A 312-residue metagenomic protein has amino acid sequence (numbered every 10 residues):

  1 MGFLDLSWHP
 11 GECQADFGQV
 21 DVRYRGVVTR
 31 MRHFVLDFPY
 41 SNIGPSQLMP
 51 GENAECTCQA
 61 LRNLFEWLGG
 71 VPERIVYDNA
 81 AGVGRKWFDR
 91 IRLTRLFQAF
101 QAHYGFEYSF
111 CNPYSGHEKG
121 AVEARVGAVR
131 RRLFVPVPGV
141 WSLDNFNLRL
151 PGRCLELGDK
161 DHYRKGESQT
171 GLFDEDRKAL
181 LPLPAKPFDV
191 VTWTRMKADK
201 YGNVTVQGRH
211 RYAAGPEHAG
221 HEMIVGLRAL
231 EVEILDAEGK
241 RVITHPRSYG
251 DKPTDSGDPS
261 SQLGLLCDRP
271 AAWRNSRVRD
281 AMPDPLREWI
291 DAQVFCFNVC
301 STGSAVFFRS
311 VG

Functional and structural regions predicted by a protein language model:
M1-G44, E52-Q59, V190-V206: Mobile-element integrase/transposase regions, centering on the N-terminal DNA-binding/Zn-coordinating module
Q47-G70, R74, S248-T254: Active-site beta-loop-alpha junctions of metal-dependent nucleic acid enzymes, especially the RNase H-like/DDE
G70-D89: Acidic/histidine-rich, metal-coordinating catalytic segments
Y77, F88, Y108-R130, F146 (+1 more regions): RNase H-like two-metal-ion nuclease catalytic core shared by retroviral integrases and related mobile-element nucleases
R90-Y108: Two-metal-ion acidic nuclease core segments, chiefly of the RNase H-like superfamily
V126-G226: Active-site-proximal acidic segments at structured loop/helix or strand boundaries that coordinate catalytic metals
I234-G312: Protein C-terminal end segments and domain termini
